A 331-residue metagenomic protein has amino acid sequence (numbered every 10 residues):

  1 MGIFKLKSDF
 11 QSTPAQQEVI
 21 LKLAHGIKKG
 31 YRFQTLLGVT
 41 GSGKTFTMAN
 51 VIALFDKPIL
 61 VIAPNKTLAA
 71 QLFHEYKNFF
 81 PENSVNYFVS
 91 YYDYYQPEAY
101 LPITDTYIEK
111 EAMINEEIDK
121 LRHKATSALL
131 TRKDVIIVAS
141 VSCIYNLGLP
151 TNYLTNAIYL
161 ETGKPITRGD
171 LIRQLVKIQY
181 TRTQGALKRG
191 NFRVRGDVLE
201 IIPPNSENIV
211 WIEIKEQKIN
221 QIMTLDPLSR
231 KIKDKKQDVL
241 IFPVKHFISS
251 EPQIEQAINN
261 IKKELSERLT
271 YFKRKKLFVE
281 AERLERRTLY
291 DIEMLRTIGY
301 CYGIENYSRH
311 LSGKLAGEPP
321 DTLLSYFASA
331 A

Functional and structural regions predicted by a protein language model:
M1-A331: ASCE RecA-like P-loop NTPase motor cores that couple ATP hydrolysis to mechanical translocation on nucleic acids
